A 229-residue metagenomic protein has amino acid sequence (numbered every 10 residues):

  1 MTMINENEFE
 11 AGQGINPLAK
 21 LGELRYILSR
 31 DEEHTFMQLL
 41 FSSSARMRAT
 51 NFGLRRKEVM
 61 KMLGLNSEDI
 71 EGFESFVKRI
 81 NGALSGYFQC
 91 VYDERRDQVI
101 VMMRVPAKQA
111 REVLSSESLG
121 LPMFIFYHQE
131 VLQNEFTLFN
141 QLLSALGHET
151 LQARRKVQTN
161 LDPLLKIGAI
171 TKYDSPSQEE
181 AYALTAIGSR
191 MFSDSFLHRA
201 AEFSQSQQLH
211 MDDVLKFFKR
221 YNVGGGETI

Functional and structural regions predicted by a protein language model:
T2-D97: Eukaryotic partner-binding/assembly regions in large regulatory complexes
L40-F52, L121-F136: Short helix->loop/beta-hairpin flanking segments within DNA-binding domains
T50-L63, L132-L151: Short acidic, hydrophobic short linear motifs in intrinsically disordered regions
E68-R79, T150-G168: Short amphipathic alpha-helical interaction segments
G72-V131: Short basic alpha-helical hairpin corresponding to helix-turn-helix/winged-helix-like nucleic-acid-binding
N81-D93, L165-Q178: A short, conserved structural fragment
D97-V101, S177-A186: Minor-groove-contacting beta-hairpin "wing" of winged helix-turn-helix DNA-binding domains
A107-L121, A186-I229: Short, amphipathic alpha-helical interaction segments positioned at domain boundaries
